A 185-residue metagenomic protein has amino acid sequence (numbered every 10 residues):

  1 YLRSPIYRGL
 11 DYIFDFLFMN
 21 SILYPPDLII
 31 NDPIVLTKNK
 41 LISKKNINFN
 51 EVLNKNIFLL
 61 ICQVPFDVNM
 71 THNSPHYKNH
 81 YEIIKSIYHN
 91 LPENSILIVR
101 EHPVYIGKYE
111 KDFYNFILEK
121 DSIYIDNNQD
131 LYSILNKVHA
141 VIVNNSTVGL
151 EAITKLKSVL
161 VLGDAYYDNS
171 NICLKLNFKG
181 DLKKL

Functional and structural regions predicted by a protein language model:
Y1-N69: A nucleotide-sugar donor-handling region in carbohydrate enzymes
V52, I117-L118, L135-N136: A short, aliphatic-rich alpha-helical micro-motif
I57, I96, H139-A140: Structural motif
Q63-D67, P103-I106, T147-G149, Y166-D168: Short, solvent-exposed loop/turn segments at secondary-structure junctions
V68-I83: Mid-to-C-terminal functional-domain signal that highlights helix-capping/loop sites within ligand-binding modules
I84-I125: Catalytic donor nucleotide-activated moiety binding site of glycosyltransferases and closely related
N127-L174: A donor-sugar binding/catalytic signature common to diverse glycosyltransferases and related nucleotide-sugar
N177-L185: Long, C-terminal catalytic modules of enzymes
